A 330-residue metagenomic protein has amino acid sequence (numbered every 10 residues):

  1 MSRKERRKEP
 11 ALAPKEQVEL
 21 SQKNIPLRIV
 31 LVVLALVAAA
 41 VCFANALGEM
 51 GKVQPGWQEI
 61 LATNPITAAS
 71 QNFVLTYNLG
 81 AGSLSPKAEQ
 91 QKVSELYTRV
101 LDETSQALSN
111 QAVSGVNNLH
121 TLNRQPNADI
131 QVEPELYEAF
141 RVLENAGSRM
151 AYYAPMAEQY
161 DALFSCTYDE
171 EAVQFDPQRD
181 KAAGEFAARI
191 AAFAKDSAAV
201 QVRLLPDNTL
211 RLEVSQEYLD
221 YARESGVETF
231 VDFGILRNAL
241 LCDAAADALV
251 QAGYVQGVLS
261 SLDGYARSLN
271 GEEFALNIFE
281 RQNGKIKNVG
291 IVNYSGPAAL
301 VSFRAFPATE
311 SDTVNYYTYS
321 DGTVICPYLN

Functional and structural regions predicted by a protein language model:
S2-N330: Mature catalytic core of soluble alpha/beta enzymes
